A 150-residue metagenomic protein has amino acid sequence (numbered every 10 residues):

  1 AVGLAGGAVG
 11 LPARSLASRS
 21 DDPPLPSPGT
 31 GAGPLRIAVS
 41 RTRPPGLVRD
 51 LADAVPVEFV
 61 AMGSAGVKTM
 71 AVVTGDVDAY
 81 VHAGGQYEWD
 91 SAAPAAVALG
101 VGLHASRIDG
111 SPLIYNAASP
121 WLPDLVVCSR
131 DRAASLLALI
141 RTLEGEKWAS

Functional and structural regions predicted by a protein language model:
A1-D22: DPxDG-like acidic metal-binding loop motif
V2, P26, W148-A149: Short, surface-exposed linear segments at secondary-structure transitions and domain or protein termini
S15-L16, P26, G145: A short local loop/turn or secondary-structure capping micro-motif enriched for an aromatic residue
D21-P23, A52-D53: Short, surface-exposed, charged loop/turn segments at secondary-structure junctions
P23-G31: Short boundary motifs at domain starts and secondary-structure transition points
T30-S150: An extended, acidic
